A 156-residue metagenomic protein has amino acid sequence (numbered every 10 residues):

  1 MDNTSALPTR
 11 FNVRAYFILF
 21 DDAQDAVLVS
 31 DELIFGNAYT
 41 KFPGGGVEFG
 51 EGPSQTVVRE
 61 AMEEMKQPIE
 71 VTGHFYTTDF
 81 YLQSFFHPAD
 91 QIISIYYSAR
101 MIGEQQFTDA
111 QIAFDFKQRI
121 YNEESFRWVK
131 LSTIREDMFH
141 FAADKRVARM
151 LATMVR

Functional and structural regions predicted by a protein language model:
M1-A23: Acidic, metal-coordinating catalytic segment for phosphate/diphosphate chemistry, firing primarily on the Nudix
M1-L7, Q83-H87, A113-F116: Short, P/G- and charge-enriched loop/turn segments at secondary-structure junctions
L7-F11, Y39, H87-I93, Q118-E123: A generic structural micro-feature
L19, S98-R100, R127-K130: Short, well-ordered beta-strand micro-motif
D25-E64: Conserved Nudix-box catalytic region and its N-terminal flanking loop in Nudix hydrolases and closely related
N37-T40, Q106-F107, I112-R156: Nudix hydrolase/Nudix homology domain
P68-T77: A short coil-to-beta-strand element that immediately follows conserved catalytic motifs
L82-Q111: Active-site-adjacent beta-strand/loop module that shapes the phosphate/pyrophosphate-binding cleft
